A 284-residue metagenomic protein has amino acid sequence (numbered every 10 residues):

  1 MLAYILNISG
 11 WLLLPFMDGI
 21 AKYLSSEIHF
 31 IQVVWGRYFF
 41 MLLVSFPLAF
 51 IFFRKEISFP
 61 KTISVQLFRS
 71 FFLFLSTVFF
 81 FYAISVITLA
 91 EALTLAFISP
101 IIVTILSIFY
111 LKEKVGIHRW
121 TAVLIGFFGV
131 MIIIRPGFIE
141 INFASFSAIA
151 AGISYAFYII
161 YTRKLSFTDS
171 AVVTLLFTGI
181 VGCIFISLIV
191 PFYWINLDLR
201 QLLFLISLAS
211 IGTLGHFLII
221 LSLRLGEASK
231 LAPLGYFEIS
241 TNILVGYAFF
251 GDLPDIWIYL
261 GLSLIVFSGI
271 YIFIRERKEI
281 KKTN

Functional and structural regions predicted by a protein language model:
M1-A3, W35, S58-T62, R135-F157 (+2 more regions): Juxtamembrane helix-entry segments on the extracytoplasmic side of multipass membrane proteins
M1-L12, L43-F68, I117, D169 (+3 more regions): Membrane-interface interhelical linkers
M1-Q32, I139-K164, F204, T283-N284: Glycine-/small-residue-enriched transmembrane alpha-helix faces in small-molecule transporters and effluxers
W11-F16, F46, S70, F74-V78 (+8 more regions): Hydrophobic/small/kink-forming positions within alpha-helical transmembrane segments of polytopic membrane proteins
L12-F16, I20, L67-Y82, A150-Y161 (+2 more regions): Hydrophobic alpha-helical transmembrane segments of multi-pass membrane transport proteins, especially secondary
F80-Y82, S99-T121, S240-Y259: C-terminal transmembrane-helix exit sites in multi-pass transporters
L93-I98, L165, D169-I180, H216-A248: Helix-helix packing/entry segments at the starts of transmembrane helices
H118-I134, W257-E276: Hydrophobic transmembrane alpha-helices of multi-pass small-molecule transport proteins
